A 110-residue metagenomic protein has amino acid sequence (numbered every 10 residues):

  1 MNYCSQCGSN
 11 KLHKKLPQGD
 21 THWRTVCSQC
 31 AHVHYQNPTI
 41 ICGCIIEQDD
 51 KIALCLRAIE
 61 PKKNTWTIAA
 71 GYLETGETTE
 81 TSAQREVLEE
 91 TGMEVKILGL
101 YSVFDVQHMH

Functional and structural regions predicted by a protein language model:
M1-C44: Acidic, metal-coordinating catalytic segment for phosphate/diphosphate chemistry, firing primarily on the Nudix
G8, A31, G76, G92-E94: Glycine-centered helix-boundary capping/hinge motifs
H13, S28, A53, E74 (+1 more regions): Nucleotide phosphate-binding site architecture
W23, I40, K62-N64, M93-K96: A generic structural signal for short beta-strands and their flanking turns/coil linkers
V26, A53-L54, T67, K96-G99: Conserved beta-strand segments that form the floor/walls of ligand-binding pockets within enzyme and binding domains
E47-E89: Conserved Nudix-box catalytic region and its N-terminal flanking loop in Nudix hydrolases and closely related
G92-H110: Active-site segment of metal-dependent pyrophosphate-handling enzymes, primarily the Nudix hydrolase catalytic core
